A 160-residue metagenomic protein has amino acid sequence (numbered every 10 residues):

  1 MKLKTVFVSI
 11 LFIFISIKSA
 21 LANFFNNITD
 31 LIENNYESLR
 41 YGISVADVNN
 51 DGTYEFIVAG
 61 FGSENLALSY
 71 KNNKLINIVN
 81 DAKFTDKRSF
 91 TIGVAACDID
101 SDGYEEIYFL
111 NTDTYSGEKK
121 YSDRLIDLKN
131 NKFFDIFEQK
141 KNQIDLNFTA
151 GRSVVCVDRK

Functional and structural regions predicted by a protein language model:
M1-T5: Positively charged n-region of N-terminal signal peptides that target proteins for export
V8-K18: Bacterial N-terminal signal peptides
A20-K160: Acidic, glycine/proline-rich Ca2+-coordinating loop motifs
